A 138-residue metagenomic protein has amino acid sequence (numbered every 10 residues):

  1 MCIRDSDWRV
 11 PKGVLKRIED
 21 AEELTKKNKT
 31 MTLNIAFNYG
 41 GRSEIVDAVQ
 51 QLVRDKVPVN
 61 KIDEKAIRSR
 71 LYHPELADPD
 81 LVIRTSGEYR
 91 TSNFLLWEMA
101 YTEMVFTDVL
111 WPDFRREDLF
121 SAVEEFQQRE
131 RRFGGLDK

Functional and structural regions predicted by a protein language model:
R4-K138: Flexible, compositionally biased loop and terminal segments
